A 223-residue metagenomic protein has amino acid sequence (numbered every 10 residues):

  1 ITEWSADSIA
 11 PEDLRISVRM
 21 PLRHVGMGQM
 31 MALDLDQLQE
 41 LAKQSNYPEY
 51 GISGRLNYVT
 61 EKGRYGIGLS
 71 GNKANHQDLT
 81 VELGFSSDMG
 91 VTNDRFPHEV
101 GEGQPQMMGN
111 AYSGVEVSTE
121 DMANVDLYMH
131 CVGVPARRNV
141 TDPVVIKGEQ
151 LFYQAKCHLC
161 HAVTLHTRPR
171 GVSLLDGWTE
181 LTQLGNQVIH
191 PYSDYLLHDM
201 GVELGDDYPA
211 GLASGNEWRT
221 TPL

Functional and structural regions predicted by a protein language model:
I1-L223: Periplasmic c-type cytochrome electron-transfer domains
